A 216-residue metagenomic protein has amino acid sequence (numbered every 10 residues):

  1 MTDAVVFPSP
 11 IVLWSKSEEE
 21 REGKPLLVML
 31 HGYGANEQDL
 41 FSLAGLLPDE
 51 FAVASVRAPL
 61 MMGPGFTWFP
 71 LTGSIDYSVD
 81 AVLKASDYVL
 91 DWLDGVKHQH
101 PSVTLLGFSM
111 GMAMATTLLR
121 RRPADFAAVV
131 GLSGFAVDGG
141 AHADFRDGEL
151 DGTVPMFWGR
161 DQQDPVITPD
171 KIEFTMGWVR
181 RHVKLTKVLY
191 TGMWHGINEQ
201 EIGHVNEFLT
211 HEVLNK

Functional and structural regions predicted by a protein language model:
D3-H100: Serine-hydrolase catalytic machinery in alpha/beta-hydrolase-like enzymes
S42-L43, T168-W178: Short alpha-helix in the alpha/beta-hydrolase fold that links the catalytic acid
G65-Y77, G134-P155: Flexible "cap/lid" loop of the alpha/beta hydrolase fold
L105-G107, L132: Short beta-strand immediately N-terminal to the catalytic nucleophile in serine-hydrolase-like folds
G107-G111, A115: Gly/Ala-rich beta-loop-alpha elbow adjacent to hydrolase catalytic centers
A124-V137: A conserved short beta-strand
F157-R160, D164: Short beta-strand/loop motif that positions the catalytic acidic residue of the alpha/beta-hydrolase fold
E173-K216: C-terminal catalytic histidine-bearing segment of alpha/beta-hydrolase fold enzymes
